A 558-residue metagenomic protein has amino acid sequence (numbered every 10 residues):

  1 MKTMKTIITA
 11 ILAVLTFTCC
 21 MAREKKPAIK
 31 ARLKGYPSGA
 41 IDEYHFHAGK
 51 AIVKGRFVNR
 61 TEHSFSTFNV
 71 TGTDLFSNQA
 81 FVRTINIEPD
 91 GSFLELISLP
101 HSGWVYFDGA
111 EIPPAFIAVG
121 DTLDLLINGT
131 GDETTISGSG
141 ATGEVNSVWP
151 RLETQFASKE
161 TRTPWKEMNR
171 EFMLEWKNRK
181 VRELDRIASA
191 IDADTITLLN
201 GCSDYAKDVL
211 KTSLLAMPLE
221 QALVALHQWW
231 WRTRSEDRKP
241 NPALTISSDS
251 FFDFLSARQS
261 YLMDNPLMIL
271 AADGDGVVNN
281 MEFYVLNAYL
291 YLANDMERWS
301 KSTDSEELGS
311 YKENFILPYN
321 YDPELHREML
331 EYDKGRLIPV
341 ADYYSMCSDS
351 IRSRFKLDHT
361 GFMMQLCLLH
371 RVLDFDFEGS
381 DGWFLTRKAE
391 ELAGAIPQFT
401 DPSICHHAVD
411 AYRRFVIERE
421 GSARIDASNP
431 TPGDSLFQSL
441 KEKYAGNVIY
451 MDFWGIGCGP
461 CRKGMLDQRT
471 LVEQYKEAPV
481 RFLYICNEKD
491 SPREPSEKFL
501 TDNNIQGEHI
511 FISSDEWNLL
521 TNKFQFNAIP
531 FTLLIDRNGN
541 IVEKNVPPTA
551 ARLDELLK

Functional and structural regions predicted by a protein language model:
M1-K26, G455: Bacterial Sec-dependent N-terminal signal peptides
E24-Y205: A non-transmembrane, solvent-exposed segment enriched in polar/low-complexity residues
G131, G138-G446: Oxidative protein folding and maturation machinery
V340, N429, E497-R537: Short, internal strand/loop/helix patches that form the active-site neighborhood or redox-interaction surface
A445-I449, E477-R481, N504-E508, R537: Loop/turn elements at helix/coil->beta-strand transitions in domains of secreted/extracellular proteins
N447-I449, F453-G457, K489, A528: Short pre-active-site segment immediately N-terminal to redox-active cysteine/selenocysteine motifs in thiol-based
F453-T470, N487: Conserved redox-active cysteine motifs that mediate thiol-disulfide chemistry, especially di-cysteine Cys-X(1-2)-Cys
N527-F531, R537-K558: Non-catalytic, surface beta->alpha helical segment in thiol-disulfide oxidoreductase systems
